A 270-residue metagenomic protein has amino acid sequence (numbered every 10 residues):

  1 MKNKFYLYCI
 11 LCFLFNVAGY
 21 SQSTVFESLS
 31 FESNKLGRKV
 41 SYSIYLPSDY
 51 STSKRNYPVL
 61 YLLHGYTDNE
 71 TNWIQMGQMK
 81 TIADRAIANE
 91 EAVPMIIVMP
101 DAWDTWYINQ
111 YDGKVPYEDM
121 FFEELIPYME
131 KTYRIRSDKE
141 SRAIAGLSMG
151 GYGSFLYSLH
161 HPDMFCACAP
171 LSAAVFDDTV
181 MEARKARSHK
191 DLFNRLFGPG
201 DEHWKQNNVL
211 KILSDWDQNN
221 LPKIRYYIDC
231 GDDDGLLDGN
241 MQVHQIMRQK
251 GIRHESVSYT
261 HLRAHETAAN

Functional and structural regions predicted by a protein language model:
M1-L7: Bacterial N-terminal signal peptides that target proteins for export
Y8-N16: Bacterial N-terminal signal peptides
V17-S21: Sec/Tat signal peptide C-region and signal peptidase I cleavage site
Q22-R263: Non-catalytic cap/lid and distal C-terminal segments of serine-dependent acyl enzymes
A264-N270: A short, hydrophobic C-terminal helix/tail in secreted or cell-surface proteins
